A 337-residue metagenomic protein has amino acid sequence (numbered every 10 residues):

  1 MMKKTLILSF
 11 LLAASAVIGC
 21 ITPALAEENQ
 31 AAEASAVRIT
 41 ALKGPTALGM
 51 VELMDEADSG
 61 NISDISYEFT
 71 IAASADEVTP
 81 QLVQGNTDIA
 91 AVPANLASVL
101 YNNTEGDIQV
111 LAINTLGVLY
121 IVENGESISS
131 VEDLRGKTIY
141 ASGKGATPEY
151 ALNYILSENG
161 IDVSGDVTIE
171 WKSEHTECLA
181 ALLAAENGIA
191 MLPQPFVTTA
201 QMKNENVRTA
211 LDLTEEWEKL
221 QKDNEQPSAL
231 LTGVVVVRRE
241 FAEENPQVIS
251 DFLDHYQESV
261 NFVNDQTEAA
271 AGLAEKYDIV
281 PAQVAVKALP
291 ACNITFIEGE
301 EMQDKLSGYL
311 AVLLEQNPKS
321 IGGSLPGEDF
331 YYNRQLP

Functional and structural regions predicted by a protein language model:
M1-S9: Positively charged n-region of N-terminal signal peptides that target proteins for export
S9-G19: Bacterial N-terminal signal peptides
I18-A31: Sec-dependent signal peptide cleavage junction
N29-S164, I169-E170, G188, Q194 (+1 more regions): Short, glycine-/small- and polar/acidic-enriched structural segments that line small-molecule recognition paths
A57-I65, E215-S228, I294-Q303: Short, solvent-exposed loop/beta-turn-alpha elements that line the ligand-binding surface or hinge of extracytoplasmic
N95-L96, T104, E177-G272: Pocket-lining segment of extracytoplasmic ligand-binding domains
A242-Q316: Secondary-structure end/capping motifs
S307-P337: Conserved C-terminal helix/tail region of periplasmic/extracytoplasmic solute-binding proteins
